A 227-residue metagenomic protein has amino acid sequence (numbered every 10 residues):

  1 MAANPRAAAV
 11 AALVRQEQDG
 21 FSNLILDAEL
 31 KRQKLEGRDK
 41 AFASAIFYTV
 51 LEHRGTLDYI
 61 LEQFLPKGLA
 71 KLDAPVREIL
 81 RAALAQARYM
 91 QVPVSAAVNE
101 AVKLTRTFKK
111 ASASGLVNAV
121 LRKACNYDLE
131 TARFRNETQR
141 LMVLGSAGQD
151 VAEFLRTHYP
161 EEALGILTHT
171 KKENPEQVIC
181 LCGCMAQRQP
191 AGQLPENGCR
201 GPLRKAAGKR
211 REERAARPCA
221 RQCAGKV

Functional and structural regions predicted by a protein language model:
M1-P202: Class I Rossmann-like S-adenosyl-L-methionine
C184-V227: Rossmann-like S-adenosyl-L-methionine
